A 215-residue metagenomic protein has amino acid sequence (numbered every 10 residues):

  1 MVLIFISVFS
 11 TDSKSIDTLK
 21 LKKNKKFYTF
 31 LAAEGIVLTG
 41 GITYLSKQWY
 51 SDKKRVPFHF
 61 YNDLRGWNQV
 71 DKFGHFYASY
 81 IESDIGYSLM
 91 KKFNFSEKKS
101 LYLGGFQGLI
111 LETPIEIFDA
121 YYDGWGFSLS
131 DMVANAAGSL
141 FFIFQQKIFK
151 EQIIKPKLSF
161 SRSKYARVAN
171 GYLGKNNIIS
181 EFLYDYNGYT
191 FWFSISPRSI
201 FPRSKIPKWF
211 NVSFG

Functional and structural regions predicted by a protein language model:
M1-K72, F76-F95, Q152, S204-W209: N-terminal targeting leaders of membrane proteins
V37-G40, S100-A120, N135-S139: Small-polar-interrupted transmembrane alpha-helices in polytopic inner-membrane proteins
W67, Y122-L129, N176-S180: Extracellular loop and loop/strand-boundary signature of outer-membrane beta-barrel proteins
H75-E82, D119-Q146: Alpha-helical transmembrane segments that form the membrane-embedded catalytic/substrate-binding core of multi-pass
Q107, L111, I154-P156, K208-F214: Transmembrane beta-strands of outer-membrane beta-barrel proteins
L140-F144, F191-P197: Residues on the lipid-exposed face of transmembrane beta-strands in outer-membrane beta-barrel proteins
F160-K164: Transmembrane beta-strands of outer-membrane beta-barrel pores
D185-F191, K208: Residues that define the transmembrane beta-barrel architecture of outer-membrane proteins
